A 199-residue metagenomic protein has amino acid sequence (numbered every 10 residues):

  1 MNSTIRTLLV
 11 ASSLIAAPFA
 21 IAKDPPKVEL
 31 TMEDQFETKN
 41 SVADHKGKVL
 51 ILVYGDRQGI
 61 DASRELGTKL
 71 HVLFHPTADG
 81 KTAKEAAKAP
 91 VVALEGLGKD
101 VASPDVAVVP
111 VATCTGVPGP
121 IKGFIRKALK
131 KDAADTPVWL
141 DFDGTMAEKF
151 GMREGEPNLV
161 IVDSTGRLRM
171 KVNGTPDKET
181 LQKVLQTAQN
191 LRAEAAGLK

Functional and structural regions predicted by a protein language model:
M1-L9: Bacterial N-terminal signal peptides that target proteins for export
L8-A17: Bacterial N-terminal signal peptides
P18-A22: Sec/Tat signal peptide C-region and signal peptidase I cleavage site
K27, A89-V92, G96, V101-R153: Short, internal strand/loop/helix patches that form the active-site neighborhood or redox-interaction surface
L30-V49: A short beta-strand-turn-helix
A43-L70: Short active-site neighborhood of thiol/selenol oxidoreductases, capturing the structured segment around
I60-A78, P90-E95, F124: Typically the conserved alpha-helix immediately C-terminal to a functionally engaged Cys/Sec in thioredoxin-like
G144-T145, G155-K199: Thiol-/selenol-based redox modules, centered on thioredoxin-like and closely related oxidoreductase domains
